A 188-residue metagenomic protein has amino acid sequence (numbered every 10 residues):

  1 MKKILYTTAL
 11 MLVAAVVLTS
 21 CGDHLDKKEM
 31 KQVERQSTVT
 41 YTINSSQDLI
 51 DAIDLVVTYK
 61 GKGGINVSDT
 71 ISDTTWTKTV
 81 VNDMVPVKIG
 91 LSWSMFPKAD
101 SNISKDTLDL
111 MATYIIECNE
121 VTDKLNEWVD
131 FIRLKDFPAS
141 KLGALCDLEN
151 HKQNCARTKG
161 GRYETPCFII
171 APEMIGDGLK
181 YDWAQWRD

Functional and structural regions predicted by a protein language model:
M1-A9: Bacterial N-terminal signal peptides that target proteins for export
I4, A15-T40: Bacterial Sec-dependent N-terminal signal peptides
L10-A14: Core hydrophobic alpha-helical transmembrane segments of single-pass membrane proteins
K31-D188: First exposed extracellular module after export/assembly in secreted or surface-exposed proteins
